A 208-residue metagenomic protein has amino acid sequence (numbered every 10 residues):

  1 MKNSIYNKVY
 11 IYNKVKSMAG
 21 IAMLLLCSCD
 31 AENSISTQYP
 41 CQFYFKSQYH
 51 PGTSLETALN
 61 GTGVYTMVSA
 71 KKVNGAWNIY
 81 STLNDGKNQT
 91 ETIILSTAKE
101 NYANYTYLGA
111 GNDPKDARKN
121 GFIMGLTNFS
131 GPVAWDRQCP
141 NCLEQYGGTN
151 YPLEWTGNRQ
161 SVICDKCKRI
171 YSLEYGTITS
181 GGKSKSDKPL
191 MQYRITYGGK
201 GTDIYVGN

Functional and structural regions predicted by a protein language model:
K2-M18: Bacterial N-terminal signal peptides that target proteins for export
L25-S28: C-terminal motif of bacterial Sec signal peptides marking the signal peptidase cleavage site
D30-N33: Bacterial signal peptide processing site
I35-T37, G75: Predominantly extracytoplasmic/ectodomain segments of secreted and cell-surface proteins
F43-N208: First exposed extracellular module after export/assembly in secreted or surface-exposed proteins
